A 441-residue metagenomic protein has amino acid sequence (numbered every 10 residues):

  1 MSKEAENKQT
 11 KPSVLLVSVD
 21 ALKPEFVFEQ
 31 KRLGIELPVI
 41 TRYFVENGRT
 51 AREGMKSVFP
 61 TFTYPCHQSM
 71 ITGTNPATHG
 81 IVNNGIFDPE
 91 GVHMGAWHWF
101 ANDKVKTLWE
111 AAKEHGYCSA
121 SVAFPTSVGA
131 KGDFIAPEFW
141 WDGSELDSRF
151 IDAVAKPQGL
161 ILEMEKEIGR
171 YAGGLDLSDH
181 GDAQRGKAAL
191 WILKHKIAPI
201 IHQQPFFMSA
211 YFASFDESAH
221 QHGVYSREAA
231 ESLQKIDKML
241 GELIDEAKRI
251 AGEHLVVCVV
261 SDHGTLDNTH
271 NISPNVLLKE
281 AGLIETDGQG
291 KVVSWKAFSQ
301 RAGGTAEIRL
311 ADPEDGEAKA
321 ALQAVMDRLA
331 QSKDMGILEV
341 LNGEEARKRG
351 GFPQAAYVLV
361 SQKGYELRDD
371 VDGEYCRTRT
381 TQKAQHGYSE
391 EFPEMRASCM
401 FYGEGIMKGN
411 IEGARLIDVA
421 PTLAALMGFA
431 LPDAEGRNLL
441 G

Functional and structural regions predicted by a protein language model:
T10-P12, V19-F26, R32, L37 (+8 more regions): Secreted, luminal/periplasmic, and some membrane-associated catalytic domains that remodel anionic oxygen-ester
L16, F207-Y211, C258, M400: Structural motif
A21-P24, F59, P76, P125-G129 (+4 more regions): Short, solvent-exposed loop/turn segments at secondary-structure junctions
V27-T74, A120: Short, structured active-site-proximal loop/turn typified by the sulfatase FGly-forming signature C/S-X-P-X-R
T74-G223, G304, D327-A330: His/Asp/Glu-rich, glycine-adjacent segments that coordinate divalent cations and/or stabilize oxyanion chemistry on
A188, A324-R328, D418-L426: Generic recognition of well-ordered alpha-helical segments
A219-D237: Active-site-proximal segments of metal-dependent phosphoesterases and phosphodiesterases across multiple
E280-E317, T381-L426: Substrate-binding rim/cap in mid-to-C-terminal beta-strand-loop elements of soluble/periplasmic
